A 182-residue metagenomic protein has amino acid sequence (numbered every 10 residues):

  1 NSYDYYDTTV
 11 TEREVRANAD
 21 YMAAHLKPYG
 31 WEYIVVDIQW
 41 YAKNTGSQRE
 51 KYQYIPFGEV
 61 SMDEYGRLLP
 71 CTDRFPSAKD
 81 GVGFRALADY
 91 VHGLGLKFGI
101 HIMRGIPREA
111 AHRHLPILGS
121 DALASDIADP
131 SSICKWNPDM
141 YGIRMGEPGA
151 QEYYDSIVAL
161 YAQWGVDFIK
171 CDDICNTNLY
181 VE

Functional and structural regions predicted by a protein language model:
N1-T9: An acidic-aromatic substrate-binding cleft motif
D4, E14, N18, M22-Y180: Aromatic-lined carbohydrate-binding/catalytic grooves of carbohydrate-active enzymes
